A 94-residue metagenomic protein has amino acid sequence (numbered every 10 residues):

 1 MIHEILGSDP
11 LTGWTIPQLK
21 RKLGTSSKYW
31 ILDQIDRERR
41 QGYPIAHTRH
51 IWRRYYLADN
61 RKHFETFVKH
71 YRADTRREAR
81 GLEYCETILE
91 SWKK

Functional and structural regions predicted by a protein language model:
M1-G13: Short amphipathic alpha-helical interface segments
P10-K22: Short acidic, hydrophobic short linear motifs in intrinsically disordered regions
K22, Q34, H63-F67, I88: Charge-rich, solvent-exposed alpha-helical interaction surfaces
T25-R37: Short amphipathic alpha-helical interaction segments
R39-H50: A short, conserved structural fragment
T48-D59: Minor-groove-contacting beta-hairpin "wing" of winged helix-turn-helix DNA-binding domains
R61-C85: Short, amphipathic alpha-helical interaction segments positioned at domain boundaries
Y84-K94: Charged phosphate-binding loop/patch that engages nucleotide di/tri-phosphates or the phosphate backbone of nucleic
